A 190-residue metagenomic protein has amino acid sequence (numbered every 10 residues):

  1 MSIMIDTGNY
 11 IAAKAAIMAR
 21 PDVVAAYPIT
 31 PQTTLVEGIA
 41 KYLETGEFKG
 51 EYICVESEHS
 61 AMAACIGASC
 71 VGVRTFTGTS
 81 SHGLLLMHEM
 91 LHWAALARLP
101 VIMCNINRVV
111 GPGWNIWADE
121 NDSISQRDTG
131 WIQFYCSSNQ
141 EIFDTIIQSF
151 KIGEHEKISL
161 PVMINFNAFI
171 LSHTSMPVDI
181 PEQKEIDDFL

Functional and structural regions predicted by a protein language model:
M1-S125, G130-W131, I147, N167 (+1 more regions): Thiamine diphosphate
A63-A64, D144-T145, H173-S175: Short, solvent-exposed polar/charged micro-motifs at secondary-structure junctions
N121-A168: Internal, well-ordered domain-core segments that constitute the primary functional module of diverse proteins
P161-L190: Conformationally flexible catalytic loops at phosphate/diphosphate-handling active centers
